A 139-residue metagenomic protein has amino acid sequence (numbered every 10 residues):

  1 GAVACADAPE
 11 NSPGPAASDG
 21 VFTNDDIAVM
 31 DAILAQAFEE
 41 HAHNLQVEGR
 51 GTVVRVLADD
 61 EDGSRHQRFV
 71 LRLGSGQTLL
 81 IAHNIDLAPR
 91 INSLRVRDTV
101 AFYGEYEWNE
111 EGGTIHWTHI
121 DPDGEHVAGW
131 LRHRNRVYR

Functional and structural regions predicted by a protein language model:
V3-C5: N-terminal Sec signal peptide cleavage junction
A16-G20, N24-Q46: Short boundary/loop segments of OB/S1/cold-shock single-stranded nucleic-acid-binding domains
L45-G63: Structural detector for short beta-strands of small beta-barrel domains
R55, I81-R90: N-terminal post-signal-peptidase region of extra-cytosolic proteins
E61-H83: OB-fold (S1/OB) nucleic-acid-binding surfaces
L87-Y103: Short nucleic-acid-contacting surface segments enriched for D/E, G, S/T with interspersed K/R
E107-R139: OB-fold/S1-family single-stranded nucleic acid-binding modules
